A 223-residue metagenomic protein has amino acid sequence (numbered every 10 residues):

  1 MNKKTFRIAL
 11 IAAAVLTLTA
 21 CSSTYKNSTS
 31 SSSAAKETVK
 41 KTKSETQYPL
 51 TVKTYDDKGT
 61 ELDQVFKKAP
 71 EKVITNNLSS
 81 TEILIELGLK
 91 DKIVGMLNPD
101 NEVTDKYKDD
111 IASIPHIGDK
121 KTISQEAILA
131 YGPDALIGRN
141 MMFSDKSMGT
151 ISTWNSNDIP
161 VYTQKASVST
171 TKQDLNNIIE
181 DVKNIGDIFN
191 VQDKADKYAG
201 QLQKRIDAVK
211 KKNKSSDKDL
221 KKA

Functional and structural regions predicted by a protein language model:
N2-I8, C21-E82, D193-A223: Bacterial Sec-exported substrate-binding components of ABC uptake systems
K43, Y107-I111, T153-N155: Short, conserved catalytic or adaptor-binding loops enriched in Gly and charged residues
K53-T60, Q64, Y131-L136, T163-A166 (+1 more regions): Acidic/histidine-rich, surface-exposed loop or edge segments in extracytoplasmic proteins
F66, I74-N77, E86, K121-T122 (+4 more regions): Solvent-exposed, acidic/flexible segments
I74-Y131, A135, N140-M141: A short, structured surface patch at a secondary-structure boundary
T150-A223: Extracytoplasmic substrate-binding proteins
